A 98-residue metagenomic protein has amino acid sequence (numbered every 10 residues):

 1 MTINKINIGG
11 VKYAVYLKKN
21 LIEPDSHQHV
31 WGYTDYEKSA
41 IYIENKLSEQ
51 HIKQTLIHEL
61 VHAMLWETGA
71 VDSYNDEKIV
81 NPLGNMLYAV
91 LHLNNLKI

Functional and structural regions predicted by a protein language model:
T2-H51, W66-E67, V71-N85, A89: Active-site scaffold of zinc-dependent metalloenzymes
Q54-W66: Active-site recognition of the HExxH zinc-binding catalytic motif
N94-I98: Short, Lys/Arg-rich amphipathic alpha-helical interaction segments that bind nucleic acids or acidic protein surfaces
